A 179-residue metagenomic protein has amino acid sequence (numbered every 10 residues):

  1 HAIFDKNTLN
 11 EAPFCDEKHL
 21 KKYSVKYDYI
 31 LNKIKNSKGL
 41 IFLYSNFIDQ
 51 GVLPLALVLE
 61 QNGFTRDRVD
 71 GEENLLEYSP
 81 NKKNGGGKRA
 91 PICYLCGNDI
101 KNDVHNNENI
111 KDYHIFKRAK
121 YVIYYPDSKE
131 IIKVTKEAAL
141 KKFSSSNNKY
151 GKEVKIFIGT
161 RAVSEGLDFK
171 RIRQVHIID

Functional and structural regions predicted by a protein language model:
H1-V25, N32-I34, N46-Q50, V58: Interdomain linker/hinge connecting the two RecA-like lobes of the SF2 helicase core
K18-Y29, I131-A139: Soluble or luminal CAZymes and related metallo-dependent hydrolases
G39, N46-G51, N62, D127-E130 (+1 more regions): Short, solvent-exposed loop/turn segments at secondary-structure junctions
G39-L43, V154-F157: Generic beta-sheet signal
Y44, T160, I177-D179: Conserved beta-strand segments of the P-loop GTPase G domain that flank and frequently precede/overlap
V58-R66: Conserved helix-turn-beta segment of the N-terminal RecA-like "Helicase ATP-binding" lobe in SF1/SF2 helicases
L76-T160: Conserved helicase ATPase core of P-loop NTP-dependent helicases/translocases
D168-D179: A short beta-strand element within the Helicase C-terminal
